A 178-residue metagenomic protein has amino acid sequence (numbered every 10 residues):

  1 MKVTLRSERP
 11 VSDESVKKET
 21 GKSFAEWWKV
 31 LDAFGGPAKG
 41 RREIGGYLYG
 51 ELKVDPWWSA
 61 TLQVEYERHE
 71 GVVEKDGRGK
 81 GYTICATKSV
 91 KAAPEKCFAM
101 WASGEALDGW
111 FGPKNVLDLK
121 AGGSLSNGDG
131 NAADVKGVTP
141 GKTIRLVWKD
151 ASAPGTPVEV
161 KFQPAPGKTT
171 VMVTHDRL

Functional and structural regions predicted by a protein language model:
L5-D13, A86, F98, S124: Short acidic/polar alpha-helix capping motifs at helix-coil junctions
L5-Y47: Eukaryotic low-complexity, mixed-charge intrinsically disordered interaction/regulatory segments enriched in acidic
Y47-E65, H69-V116: Hydrophobic ligand-binding cavity/cleft-lining segments
Y82-A86, G123, T169: Short amphipathic alpha-helical segments
S89, A102-D150, P157: Glycine-rich portal/gate segments that line the openings of hydrophobic small-molecule binding cavities
P94, K136-G141, F162-T169: A short, structured loop/turn motif at beta-sheet edges
R145-L178: Beta-strand/loop substructures that line and gate deep hydrophobic ligand-binding cavities in soluble
